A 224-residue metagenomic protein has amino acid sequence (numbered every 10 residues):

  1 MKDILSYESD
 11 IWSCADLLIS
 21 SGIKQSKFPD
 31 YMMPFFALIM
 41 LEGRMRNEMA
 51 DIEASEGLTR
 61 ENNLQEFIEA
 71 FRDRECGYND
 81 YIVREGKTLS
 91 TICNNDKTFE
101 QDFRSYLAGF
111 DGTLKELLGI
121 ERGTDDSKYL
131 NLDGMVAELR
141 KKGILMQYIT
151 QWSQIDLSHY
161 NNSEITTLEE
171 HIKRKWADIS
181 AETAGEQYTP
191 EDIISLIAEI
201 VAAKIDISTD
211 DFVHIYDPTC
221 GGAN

Functional and structural regions predicted by a protein language model:
M1-I205: Non-catalytic, mostly N-terminal accessory regions of nucleic-acid modification and defense proteins
D210-T219: Conserved class I S-adenosyl-L-methionine
A223-N224: Glycine-rich SAM-binding Motif I of class I
